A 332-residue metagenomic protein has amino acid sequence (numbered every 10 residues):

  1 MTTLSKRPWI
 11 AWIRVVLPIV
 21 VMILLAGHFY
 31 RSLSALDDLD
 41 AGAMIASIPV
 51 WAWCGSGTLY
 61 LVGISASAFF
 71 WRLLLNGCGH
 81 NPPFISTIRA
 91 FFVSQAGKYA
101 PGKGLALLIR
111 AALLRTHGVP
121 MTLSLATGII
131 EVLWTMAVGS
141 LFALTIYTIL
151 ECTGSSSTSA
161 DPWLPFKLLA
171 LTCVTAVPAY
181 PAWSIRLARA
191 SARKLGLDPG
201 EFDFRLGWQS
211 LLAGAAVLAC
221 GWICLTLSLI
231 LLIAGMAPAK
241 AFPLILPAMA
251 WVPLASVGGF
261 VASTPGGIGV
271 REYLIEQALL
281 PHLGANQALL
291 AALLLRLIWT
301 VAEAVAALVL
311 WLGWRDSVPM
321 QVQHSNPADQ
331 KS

Functional and structural regions predicted by a protein language model:
M1-F92, T148-F260, H282-A285, L290-A292 (+1 more regions): Predominantly cytoplasmic-facing regulatory/coupling regions of multi-pass membrane proteins
A66-F69, A100-A111, G259-I275: Transmembrane helix boundary and interhelical junction motifs in multipass membrane proteins
N76-G77, R110-G118, A278-L280: Helix-loop junctions at the membrane interface of multi-pass solute transporters
F84-R89, K103-L108, R115-V132, G284-L294: Membrane-interface alpha-helices at helix entry/exit sites of multi-pass transporters
Q95-G104, V132-L144: Mid-bilayer segments of alpha-helical transmembrane spans in multi-pass integral membrane proteins that mediate
A96, I130-L133, V257, L297: Transmembrane alpha-helical cores of Major Facilitator Superfamily
